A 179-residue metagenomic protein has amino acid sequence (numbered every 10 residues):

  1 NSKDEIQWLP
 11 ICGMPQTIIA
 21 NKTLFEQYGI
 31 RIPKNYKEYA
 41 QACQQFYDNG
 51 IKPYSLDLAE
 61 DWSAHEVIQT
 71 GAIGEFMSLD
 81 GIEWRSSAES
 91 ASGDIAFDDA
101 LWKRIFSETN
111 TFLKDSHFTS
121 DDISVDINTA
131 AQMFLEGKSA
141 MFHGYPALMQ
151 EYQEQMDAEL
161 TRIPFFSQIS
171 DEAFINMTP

Functional and structural regions predicted by a protein language model:
N1, K22-K34, Q132-M133, A140-M141 (+2 more regions): Extracytoplasmic "Venus flytrap"/periplasmic binding protein-like
N1-I32, A40, I51, L58-S90 (+1 more regions): Periplasmic solute-binding protein
D4, Q27-Y28, D115, E154-P179: Extracytoplasmic/periplasmic substrate-recognition and gating elements
Q27-R31, N110-V125, K138, Q155-E159: A local structural motif
Y36-Q41, S120-L135: Short helix-initiation/N-cap motifs at beta->coil->alpha
Q45, S87-D122: Glycine-centered hinge/linker elements that transmit conformational signals in sensory and ligand-binding systems
G50-P53, E136-G144: Alpha-to-beta junction loops
I127, G144-M149: Beta->alpha turn/N-cap motifs
